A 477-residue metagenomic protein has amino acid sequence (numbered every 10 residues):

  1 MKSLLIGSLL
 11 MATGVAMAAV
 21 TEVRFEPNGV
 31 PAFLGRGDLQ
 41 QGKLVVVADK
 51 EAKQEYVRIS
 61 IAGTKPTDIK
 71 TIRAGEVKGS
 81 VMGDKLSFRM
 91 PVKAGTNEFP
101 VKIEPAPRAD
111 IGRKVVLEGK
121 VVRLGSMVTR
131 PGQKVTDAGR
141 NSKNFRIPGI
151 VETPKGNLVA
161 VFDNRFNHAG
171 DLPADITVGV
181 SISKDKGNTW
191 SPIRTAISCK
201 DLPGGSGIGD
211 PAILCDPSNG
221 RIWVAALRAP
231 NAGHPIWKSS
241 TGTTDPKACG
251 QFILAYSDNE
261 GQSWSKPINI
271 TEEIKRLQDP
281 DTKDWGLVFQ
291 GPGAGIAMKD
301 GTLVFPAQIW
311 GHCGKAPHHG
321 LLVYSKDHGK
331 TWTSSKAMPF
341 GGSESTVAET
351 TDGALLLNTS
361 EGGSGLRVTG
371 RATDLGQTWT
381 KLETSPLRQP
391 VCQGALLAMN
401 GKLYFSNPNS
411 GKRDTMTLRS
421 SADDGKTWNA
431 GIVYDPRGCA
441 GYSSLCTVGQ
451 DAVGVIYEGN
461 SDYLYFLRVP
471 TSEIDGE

Functional and structural regions predicted by a protein language model:
M1-L4: Positively charged n-region of N-terminal signal peptides that target proteins for export
I6-S8: Sec-dependent N-terminal signal peptides
L10-A18: Hydrophobic h-region of N-terminal signal peptides that target proteins for export in Gram-negative bacteria
A19-S126: Exposed, polar/acidic Ser/Thr-rich sequence context and nearby capping/turn residues that mark flexible linkers
R89, V122-E477: Asp-box/BNR beta-propeller blade signature and adjacent active/binding-site loops in extracellular glycan-interacting
